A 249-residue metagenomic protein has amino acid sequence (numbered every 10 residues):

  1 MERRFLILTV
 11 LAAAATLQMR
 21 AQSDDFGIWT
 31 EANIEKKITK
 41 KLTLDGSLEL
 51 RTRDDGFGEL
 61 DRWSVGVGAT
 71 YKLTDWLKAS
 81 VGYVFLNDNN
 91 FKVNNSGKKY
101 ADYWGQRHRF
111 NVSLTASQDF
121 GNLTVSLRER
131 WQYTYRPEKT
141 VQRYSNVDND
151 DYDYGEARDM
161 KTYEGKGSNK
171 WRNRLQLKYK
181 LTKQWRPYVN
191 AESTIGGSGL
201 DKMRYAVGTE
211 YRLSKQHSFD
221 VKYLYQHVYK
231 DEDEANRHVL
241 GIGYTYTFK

Functional and structural regions predicted by a protein language model:
Q22-L86: Start-of-domain marker
D25, G56-R62, F91-K98, E138-S145 (+2 more regions): Outer-membrane beta-barrel translocator domains and adjoining extracellular loop/strand segments of Gram-negative
F26-I28, D61-W63, Q106-F110, E164-W171 (+2 more regions): Residues that define the transmembrane beta-barrel architecture of outer-membrane proteins
T30-K36, V67-Y71, V112-A116, W131 (+4 more regions): Residues on the lipid-exposed face of transmembrane beta-strands in outer-membrane beta-barrel proteins
K41-G46, W76-V81, G121-V125, Q184-P187 (+1 more regions): Repeated loop/turn-to-beta-strand initiation elements of outer-membrane beta-barrel proteins
L48-D54, Y83-N89, Q118-F120, W131-Y135 (+3 more regions): Transmembrane beta-strands of outer-membrane beta-barrel pores
R51-D55, S96-A101, R158-Y163, E192-T194 (+1 more regions): Extracellular loop and loop/strand-boundary signature of outer-membrane beta-barrel proteins
V189, L200-K249: Predominantly the C-terminal beta-signal and adjacent terminal strand-loop region of outer-membrane beta-barrel
